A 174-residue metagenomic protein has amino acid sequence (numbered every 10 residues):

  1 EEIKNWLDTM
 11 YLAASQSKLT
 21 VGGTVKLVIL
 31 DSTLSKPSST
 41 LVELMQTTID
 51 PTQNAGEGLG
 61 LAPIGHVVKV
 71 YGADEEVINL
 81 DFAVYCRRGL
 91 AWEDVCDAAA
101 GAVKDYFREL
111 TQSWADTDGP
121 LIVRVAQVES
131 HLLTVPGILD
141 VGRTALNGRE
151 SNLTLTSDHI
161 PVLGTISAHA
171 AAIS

Functional and structural regions predicted by a protein language model:
E1-L121, I173: Carbohydrate-recognition loop of C-type lectin domains
D94-S174: An aromatic-glycine-centered, glycine-rich loop/turn in mixed alpha/beta architecture
